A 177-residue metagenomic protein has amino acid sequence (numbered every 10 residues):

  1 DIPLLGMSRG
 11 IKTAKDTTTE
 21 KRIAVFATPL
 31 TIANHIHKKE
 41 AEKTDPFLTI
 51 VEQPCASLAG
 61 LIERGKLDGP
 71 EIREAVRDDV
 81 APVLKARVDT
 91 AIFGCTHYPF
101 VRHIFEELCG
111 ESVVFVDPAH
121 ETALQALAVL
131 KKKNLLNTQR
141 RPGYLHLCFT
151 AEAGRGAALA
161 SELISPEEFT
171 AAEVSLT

Functional and structural regions predicted by a protein language model:
D1-T177: Non-catalytic structural scaffold of enzyme domains
